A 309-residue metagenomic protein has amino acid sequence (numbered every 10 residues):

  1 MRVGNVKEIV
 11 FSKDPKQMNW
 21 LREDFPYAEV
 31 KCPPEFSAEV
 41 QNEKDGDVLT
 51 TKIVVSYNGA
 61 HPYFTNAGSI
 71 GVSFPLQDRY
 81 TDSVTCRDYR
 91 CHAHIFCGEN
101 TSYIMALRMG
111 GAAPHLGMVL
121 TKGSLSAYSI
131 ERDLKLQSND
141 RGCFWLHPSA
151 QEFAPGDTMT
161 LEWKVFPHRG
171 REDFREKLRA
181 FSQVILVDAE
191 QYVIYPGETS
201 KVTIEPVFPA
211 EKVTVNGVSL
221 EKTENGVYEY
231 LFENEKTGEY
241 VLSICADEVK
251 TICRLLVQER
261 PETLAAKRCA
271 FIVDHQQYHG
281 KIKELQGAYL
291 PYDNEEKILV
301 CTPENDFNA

Functional and structural regions predicted by a protein language model:
M1-F64: N-terminal accessory segment at the very beginning of proteins
V30-F36, Q41-E43, Y63-Q77, L107-V187: Beta-strand-rich recognition/accessory modules
F36, K44-F96, V249-P261: Acidic (Asp/Glu-rich), glycine- and aromatic
V54-S56, T199-V207: Short edge beta-strand/loop segments characteristic of extracellular beta-sandwich folds
Y57-H61, R169, F208: Short, acidic/polar linear motifs in exposed loop/turn regions
P155-G156, I194-T199, T223-N225: Solvent-exposed, conformationally flexible loop/turn segments
Q183-K201, V249-A309: An acidic-aromatic substrate-binding cleft motif
E205-A266: Extended acidic/polar, glycine-enriched regions that form or flank non-catalytic beta-rich accessory modules
